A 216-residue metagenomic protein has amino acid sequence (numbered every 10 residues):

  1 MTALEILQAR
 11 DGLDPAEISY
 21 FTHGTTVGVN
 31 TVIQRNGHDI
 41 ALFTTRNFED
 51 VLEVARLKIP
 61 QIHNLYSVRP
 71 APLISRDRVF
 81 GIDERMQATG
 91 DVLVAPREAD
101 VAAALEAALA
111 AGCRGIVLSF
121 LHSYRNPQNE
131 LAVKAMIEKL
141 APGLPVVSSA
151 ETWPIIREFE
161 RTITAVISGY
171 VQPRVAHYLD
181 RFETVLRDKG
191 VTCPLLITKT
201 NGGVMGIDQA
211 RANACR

Functional and structural regions predicted by a protein language model:
M1-R216: N-terminally biased helix-coil "hinge/interface" segments that flank
